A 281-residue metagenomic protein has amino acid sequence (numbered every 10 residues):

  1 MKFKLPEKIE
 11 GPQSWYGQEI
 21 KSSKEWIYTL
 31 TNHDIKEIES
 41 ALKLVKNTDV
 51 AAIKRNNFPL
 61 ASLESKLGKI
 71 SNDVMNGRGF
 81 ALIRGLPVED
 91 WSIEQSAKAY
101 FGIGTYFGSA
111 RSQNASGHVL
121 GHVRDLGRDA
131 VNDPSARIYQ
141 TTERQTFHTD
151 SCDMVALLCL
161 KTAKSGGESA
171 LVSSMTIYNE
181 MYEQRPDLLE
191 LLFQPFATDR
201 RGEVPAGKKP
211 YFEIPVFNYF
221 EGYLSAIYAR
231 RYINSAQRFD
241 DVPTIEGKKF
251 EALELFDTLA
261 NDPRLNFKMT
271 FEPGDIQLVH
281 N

Functional and structural regions predicted by a protein language model:
M1-I70, M75-A81, G85-D90, F107 (+1 more regions): Active-site environment of non-heme Fe oxygenases that use a 2-His-1-carboxylate facial triad
E94-F101, L171-S173: "Short basic amphipathic alpha-helical interaction patches in structured regions
Y100-A110: A short alpha->loop->secondary-structure connector
